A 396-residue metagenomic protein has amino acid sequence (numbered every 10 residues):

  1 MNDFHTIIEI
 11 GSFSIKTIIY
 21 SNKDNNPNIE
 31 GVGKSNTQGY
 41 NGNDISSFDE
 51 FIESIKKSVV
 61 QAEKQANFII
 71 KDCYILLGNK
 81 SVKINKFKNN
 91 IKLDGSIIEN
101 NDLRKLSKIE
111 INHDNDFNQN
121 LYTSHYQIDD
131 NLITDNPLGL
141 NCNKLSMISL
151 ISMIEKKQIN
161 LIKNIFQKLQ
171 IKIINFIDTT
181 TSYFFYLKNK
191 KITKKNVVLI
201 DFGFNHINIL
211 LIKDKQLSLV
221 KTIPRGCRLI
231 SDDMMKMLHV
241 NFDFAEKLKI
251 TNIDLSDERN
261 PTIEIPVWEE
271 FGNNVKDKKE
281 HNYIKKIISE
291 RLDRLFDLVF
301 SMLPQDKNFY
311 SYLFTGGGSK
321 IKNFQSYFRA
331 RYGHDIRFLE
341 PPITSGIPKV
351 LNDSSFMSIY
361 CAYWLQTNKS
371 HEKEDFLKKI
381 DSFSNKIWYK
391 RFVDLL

Functional and structural regions predicted by a protein language model:
M1-S14, I18-V197, Q216-S218, L255-K285 (+2 more regions): Nucleotide/phosphate-binding catalytic cleft detector across ATP-hydrolyzing and phosphate-transferring enzymes
I8-S14, L77-N79, L199-H206, I212-K215 (+3 more regions): A short acidic Gly-Thr/Ser loop motif
S58-K71, F296-S311: Phosphate/pyrophosphate-binding loops at sites that engage ATP/ADP/AMP, CoA/4′-phosphopantetheine, polyphosphate
L77, I253-S256, N308-R331: Glycine-rich phosphate-binding loops at beta-strand->alpha-helix junctions
D116, K195-F202, D243-L248, S354-E374: A polyampholytic, Gly/Pro-enriched intrinsically disordered region
K144-S146, K213-L217, P304-S311: Short, surface-exposed connector motifs at secondary-structure boundaries
K190-D257: Acidic, glycine-rich loop-and-beta core segments that form the ion-binding/anion-interacting portion of active sites
F338-K390: Glycine-rich phosphate-binding/hydrolytic loop that grips phosphoryl groups
